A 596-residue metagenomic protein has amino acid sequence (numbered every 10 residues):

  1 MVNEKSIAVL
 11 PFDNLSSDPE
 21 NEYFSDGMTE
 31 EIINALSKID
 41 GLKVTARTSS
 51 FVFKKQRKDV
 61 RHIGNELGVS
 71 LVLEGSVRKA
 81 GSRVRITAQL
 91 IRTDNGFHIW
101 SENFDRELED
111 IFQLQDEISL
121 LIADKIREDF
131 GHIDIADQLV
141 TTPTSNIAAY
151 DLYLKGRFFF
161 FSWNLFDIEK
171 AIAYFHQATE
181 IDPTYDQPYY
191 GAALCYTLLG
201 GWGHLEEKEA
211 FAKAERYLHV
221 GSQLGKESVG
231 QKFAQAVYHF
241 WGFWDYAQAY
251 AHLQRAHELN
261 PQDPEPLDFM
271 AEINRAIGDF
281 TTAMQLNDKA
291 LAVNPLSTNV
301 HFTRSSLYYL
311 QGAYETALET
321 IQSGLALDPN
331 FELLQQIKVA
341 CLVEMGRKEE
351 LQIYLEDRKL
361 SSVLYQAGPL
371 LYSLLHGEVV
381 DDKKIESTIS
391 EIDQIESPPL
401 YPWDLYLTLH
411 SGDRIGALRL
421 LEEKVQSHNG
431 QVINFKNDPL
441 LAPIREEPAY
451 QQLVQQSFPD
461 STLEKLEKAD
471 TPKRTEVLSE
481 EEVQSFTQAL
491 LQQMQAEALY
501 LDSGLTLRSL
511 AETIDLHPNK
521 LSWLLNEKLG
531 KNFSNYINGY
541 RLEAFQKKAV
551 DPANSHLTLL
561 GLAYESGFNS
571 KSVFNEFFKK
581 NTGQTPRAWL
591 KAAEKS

Functional and structural regions predicted by a protein language model:
D18, M28-F166, K170: Catalytic-center loop of serine/cysteine hydrolases
R157-L165, A193, T197-L205, A236 (+3 more regions): Short coil/turn linking the two alpha-helices of tandem helical-hairpin repeats
D167-A173, W202-V220, G242-R255, A276-K289 (+2 more regions): Structural signature of tandem alpha-helical TPR/SEL1-like repeats, specifically the intra-repeat loop/turn
I181, L224, L259, V293 (+3 more regions): Structural marker of alpha-solenoid helical repeat scaffolds
Y185, S228-V229, D263, S297 (+2 more regions): Residue-level recognition of tetratricopeptide repeat
V300-F302, Y309-P448, Q452, S457: Alpha-helical protein-protein interaction modules
Q451-P552, H556, F577: Membrane-proximal linker segments that couple transmembrane helices to downstream signaling/catalytic modules
P552-W589: Sequence-specific DNA-binding recognition helix
